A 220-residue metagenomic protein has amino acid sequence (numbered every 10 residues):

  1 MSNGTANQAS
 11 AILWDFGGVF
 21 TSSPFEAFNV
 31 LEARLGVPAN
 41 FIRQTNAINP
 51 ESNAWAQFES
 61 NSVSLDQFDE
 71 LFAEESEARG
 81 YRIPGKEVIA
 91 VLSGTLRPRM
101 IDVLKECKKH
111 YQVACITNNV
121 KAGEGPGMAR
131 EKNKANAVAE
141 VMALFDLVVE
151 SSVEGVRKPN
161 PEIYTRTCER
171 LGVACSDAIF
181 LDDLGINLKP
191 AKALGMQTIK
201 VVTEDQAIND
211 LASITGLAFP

Functional and structural regions predicted by a protein language model:
M1-S10, W14, V120-P220: Asp-based, Mg2+/Mn2+-dependent phosphohydrolase catalytic module
G4-P98, K109, V120, E124: N-terminal helical cap/lid subdomain that shapes the substrate entry/recognition surface in HAD-like hydrolases
D15-G18, N61, C107, C115 (+2 more regions): Generic structural signal for small/hydrophobic residues in well-ordered secondary structure, especially within
E26-V30, N53, Q67, L71 (+5 more regions): Alpha-helical elements of Rossmann-like donor-binding domains used by nucleotide-donor carbohydrate transfer enzymes
T95-D102, N133, E162: Short, conserved clusters of charged catalytic residues that mark active-site and nucleotide-handling motifs
I101-K105, C115, V138, L188: Short amphipathic alpha-helical segments and helix-helix/interface helices
Q112-A114, Q197: Proline-centered loop/turn at the N-terminus of a beta-strand
